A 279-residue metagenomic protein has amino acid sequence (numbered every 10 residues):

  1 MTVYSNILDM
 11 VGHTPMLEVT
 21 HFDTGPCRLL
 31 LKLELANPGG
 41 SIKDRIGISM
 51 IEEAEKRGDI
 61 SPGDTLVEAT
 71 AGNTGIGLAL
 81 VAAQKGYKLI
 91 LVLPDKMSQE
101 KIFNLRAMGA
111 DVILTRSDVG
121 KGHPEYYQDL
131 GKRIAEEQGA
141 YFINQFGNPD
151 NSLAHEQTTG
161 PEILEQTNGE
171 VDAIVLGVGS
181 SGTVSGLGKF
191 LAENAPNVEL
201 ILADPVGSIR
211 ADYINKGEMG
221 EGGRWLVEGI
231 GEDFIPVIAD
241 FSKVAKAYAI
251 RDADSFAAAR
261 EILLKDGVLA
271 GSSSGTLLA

Functional and structural regions predicted by a protein language model:
M1-A279: PLP-dependent amino-acid enzyme catalytic core
